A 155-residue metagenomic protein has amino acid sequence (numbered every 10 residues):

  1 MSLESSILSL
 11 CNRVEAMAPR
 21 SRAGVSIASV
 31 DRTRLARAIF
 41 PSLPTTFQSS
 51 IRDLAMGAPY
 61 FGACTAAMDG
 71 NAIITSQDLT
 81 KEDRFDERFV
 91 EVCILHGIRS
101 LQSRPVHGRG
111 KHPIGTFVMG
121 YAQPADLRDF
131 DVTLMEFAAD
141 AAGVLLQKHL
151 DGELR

Functional and structural regions predicted by a protein language model:
M1-L10: Signal-transducing coiled-coil linker helices
L10-P19, V25-S29, M68, C93: Short regulatory alpha-helical segment in sensory/regulatory domains of signaling proteins that mediates
N12-R13, G24-R52: GAF sensory/regulatory domain recognition with acknowledged cross-activation on helical regulatory dimers
T46, L79-S100: Signal-transducing coupling segments at domain and membrane junctions
F47-I73: Acidic/proline- and glycine-rich, intrinsically disordered low-complexity segments that serve as regulatory linkers
R99-G108: A short, aliphatic-rich beta-strand micro-motif
H107-P113, A122, H149: Flexible loop/coil segments at beta-strand boundaries within sensory signal-transduction domains
G120-A138, L145-L154: Regulatory loop-to-helix N-cap segments in sensory/regulatory domains that couple ligand/signal detection
